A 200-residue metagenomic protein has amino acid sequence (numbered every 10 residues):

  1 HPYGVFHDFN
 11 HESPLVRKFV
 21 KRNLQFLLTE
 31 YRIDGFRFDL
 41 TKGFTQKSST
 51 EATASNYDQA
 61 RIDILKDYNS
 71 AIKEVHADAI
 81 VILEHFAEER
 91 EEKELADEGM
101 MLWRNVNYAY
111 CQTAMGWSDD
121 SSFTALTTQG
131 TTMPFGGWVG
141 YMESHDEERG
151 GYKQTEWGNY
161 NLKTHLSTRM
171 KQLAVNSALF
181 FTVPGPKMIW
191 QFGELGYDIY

Functional and structural regions predicted by a protein language model:
H1, F9-R37: An active-site-proximal structural segment forming one wall of the substrate-binding cleft that immediately precedes
G4: Cell-envelope/extracellular polymer assembly enzymes that use nucleotide-activated donors
D8-E12, S55-Q59, L162-T168: Short, contiguous acidic/charged loop-to-helix segments that flank catalytic cores in large enzymes
E12-V20, A60-I64, T168-L173: Soluble or luminal CAZymes and related metallo-dependent hydrolases
T29, L40-M142, R169-M170, A178-T182 (+2 more regions): Active-site-proximal helices and loops of the catalytic beta/alpha 8
H145-E147: Extended catalytic-interface subdomain
G150-Y152, Y200: Cytochrome P450 core scaffold surrounding the K-helix E-X-X-R motif and the conserved "meander" helix-loop region
Y152-L166: A solvent-exposed, charged loop/short amphipathic helix patch at secondary-structure junctions
